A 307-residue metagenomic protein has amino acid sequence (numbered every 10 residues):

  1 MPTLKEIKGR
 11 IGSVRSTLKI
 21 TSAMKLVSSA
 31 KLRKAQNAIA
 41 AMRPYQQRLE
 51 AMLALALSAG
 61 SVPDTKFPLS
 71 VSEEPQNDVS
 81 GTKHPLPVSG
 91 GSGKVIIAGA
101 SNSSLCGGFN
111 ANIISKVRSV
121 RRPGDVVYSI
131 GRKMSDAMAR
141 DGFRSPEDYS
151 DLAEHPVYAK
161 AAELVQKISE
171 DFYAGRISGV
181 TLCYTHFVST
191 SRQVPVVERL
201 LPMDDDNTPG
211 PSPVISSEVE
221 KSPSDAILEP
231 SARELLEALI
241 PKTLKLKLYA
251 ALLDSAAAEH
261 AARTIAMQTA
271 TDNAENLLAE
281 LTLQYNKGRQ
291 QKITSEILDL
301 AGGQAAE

Functional and structural regions predicted by a protein language model:
M1-D78, P85-E218, S222-E307: C-terminal beta-strand-loop-alpha-helix "lid" module of Rossmann-like NAD(P)-dependent dehydrogenases
